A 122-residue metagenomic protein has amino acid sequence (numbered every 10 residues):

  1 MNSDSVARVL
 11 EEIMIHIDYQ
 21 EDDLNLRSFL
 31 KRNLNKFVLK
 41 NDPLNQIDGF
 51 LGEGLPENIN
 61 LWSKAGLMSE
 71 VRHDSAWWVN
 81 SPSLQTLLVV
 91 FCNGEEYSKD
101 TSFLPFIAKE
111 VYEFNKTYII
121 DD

Functional and structural regions predicted by a protein language model:
M1-D122: Penicillin-recognizing serine hydrolase domain
